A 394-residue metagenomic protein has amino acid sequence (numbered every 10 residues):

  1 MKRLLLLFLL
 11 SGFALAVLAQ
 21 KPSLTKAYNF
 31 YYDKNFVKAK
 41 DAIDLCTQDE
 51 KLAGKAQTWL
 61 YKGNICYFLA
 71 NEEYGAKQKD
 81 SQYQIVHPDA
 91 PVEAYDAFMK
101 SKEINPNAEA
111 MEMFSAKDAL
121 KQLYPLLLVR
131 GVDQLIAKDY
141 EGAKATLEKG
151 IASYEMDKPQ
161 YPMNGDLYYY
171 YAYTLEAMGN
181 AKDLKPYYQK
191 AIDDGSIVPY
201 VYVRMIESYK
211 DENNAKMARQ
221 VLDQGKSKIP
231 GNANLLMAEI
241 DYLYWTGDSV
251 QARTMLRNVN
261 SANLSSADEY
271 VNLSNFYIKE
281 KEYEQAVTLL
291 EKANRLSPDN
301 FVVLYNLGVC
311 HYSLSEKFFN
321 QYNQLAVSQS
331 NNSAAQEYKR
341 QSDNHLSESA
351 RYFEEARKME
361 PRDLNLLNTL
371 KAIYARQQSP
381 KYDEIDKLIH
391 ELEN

Functional and structural regions predicted by a protein language model:
Q20-K77, V86: Start-of-domain marker
K26, K62, L69, L123 (+8 more regions): Structural register within alpha-helical repeat arrays
C46, S101, G150, D157 (+6 more regions): Canonical positions in the second alpha-helix
K51-A53, P106, E155, P162 (+5 more regions): Short coil turns that delineate tetratricopeptide repeat
A56-T58, A110-M111, Q160, L167 (+5 more regions): TPR alpha-solenoid repeat register
I65-A137, Y154-G165, S313-Y352: Short coil/linker segments at helix-helix boundaries
